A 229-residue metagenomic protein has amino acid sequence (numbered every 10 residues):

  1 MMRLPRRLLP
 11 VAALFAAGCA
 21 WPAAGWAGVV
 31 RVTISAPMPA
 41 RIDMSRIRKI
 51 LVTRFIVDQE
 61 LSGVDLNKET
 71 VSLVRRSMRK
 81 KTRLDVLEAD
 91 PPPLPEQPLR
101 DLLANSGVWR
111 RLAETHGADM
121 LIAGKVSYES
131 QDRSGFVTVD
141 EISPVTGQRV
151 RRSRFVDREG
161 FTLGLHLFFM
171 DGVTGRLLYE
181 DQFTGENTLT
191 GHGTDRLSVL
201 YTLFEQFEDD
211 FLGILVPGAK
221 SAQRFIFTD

Functional and structural regions predicted by a protein language model:
M1-A12: Bacterial N-terminal signal peptides that target proteins for export
R6, I42, L112-E114, E159: A general structural signal for short secondary-structure junctions and capping/turn motifs
P10-A20: Bacterial N-terminal signal peptides
W21-R48, R133-S134, V139, R152-D229: C-terminal/domain-edge helix-coil "capping" segments
I34-P37, L102-W109, Q148-S153: N-terminal post-signal-peptidase region of extra-cytosolic proteins
R46-S130, G164, G172-E180, Q206-L215: N-terminal segment of the mature soluble domain
D65-K68, F136-D140: Short, glycine/charged-enriched secondary-structure capping and boundary segments
A118, V137-T146: Hydrophobic-cavity lipid-handling domains and compact docking modules
